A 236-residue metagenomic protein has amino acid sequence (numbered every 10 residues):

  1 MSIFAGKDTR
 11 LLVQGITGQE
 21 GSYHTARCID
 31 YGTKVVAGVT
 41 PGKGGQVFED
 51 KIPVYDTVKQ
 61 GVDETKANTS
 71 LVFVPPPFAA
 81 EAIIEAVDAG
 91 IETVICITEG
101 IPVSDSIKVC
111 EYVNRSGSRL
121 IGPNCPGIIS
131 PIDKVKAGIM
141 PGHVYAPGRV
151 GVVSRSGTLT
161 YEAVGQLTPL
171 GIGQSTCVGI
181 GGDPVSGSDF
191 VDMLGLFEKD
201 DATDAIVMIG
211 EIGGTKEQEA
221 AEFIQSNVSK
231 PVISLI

Functional and structural regions predicted by a protein language model:
M1-I236: Catalytic-core regions of core metabolic enzymes, especially those transforming organic acids/acyl-group intermediates
